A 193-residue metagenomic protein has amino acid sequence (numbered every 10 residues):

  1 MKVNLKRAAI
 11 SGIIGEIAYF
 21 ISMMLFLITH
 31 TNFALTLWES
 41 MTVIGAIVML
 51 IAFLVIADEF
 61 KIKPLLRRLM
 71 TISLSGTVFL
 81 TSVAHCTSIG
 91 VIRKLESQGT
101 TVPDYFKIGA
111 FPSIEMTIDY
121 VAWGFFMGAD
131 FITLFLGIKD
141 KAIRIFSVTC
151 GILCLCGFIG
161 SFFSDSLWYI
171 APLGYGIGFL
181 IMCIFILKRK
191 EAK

Functional and structural regions predicted by a protein language model:
M1-K193: Hydrophobic, aromatic-enriched alpha-helical segments typical of multi-pass transmembrane helices
